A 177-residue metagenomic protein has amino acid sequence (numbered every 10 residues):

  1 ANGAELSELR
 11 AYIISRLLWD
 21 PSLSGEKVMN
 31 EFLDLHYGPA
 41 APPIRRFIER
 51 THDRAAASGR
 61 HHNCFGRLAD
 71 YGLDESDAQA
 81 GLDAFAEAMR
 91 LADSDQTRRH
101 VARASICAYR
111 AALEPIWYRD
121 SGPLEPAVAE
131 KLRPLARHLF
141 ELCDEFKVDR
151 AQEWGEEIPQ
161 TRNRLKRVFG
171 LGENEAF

Functional and structural regions predicted by a protein language model:
A1: Active-site core of glycosidic bond-cleaving carbohydrate-active enzymes
A4-I14: Histidine/acidic-residue-rich catalytic or RNA/ligand-binding cores of hydrolases and nuclease-related proteins
I13-F177: Catalytic domains of carbohydrate-active enzymes that cleave complex glycans
